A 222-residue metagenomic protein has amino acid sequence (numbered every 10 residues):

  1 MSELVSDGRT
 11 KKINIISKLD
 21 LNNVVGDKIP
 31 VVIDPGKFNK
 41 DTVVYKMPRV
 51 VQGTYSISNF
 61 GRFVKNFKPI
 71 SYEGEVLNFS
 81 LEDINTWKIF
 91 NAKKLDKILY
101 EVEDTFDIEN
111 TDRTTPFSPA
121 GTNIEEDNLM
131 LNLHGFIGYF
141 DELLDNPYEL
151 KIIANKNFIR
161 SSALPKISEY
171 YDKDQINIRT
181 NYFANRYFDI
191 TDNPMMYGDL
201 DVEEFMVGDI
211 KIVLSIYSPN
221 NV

Functional and structural regions predicted by a protein language model:
M1-V50, M130-F136: Early extracytoplasmic/domain-onset interaction patches
G36-S71: N-terminal, post-signal-peptide region of Sec/Tat-exported proteins
I57-N66, I70, V76-V222: Non-catalytic architectural context of zinc metalloproteases
